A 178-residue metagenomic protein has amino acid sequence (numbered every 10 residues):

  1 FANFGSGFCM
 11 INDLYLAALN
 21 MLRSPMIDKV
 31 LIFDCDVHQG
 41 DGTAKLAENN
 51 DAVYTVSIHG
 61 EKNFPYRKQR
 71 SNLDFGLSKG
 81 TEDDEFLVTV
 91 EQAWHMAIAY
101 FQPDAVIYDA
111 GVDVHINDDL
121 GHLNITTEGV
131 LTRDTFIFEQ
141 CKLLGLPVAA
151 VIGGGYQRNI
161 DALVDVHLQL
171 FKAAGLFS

Functional and structural regions predicted by a protein language model:
F1-S178: A general "terminal functional-core" signal
